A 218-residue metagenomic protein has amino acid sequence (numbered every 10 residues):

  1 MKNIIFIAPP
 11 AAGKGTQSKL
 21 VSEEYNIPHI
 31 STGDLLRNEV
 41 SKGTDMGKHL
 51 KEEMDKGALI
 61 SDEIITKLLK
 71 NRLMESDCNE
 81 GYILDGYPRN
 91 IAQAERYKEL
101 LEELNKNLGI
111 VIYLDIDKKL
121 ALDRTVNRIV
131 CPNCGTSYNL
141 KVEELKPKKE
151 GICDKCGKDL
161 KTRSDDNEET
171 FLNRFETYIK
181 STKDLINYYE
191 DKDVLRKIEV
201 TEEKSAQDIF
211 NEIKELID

Functional and structural regions predicted by a protein language model:
M1-D218: Glycine-rich phosphate-binding loop of ATP-dependent small-molecule kinases
